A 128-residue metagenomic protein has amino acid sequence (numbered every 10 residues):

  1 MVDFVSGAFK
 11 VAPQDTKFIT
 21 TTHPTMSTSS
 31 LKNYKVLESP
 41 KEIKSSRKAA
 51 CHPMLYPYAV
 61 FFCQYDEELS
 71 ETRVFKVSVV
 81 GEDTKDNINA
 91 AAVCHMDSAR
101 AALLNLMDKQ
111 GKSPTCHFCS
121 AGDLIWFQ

Functional and structural regions predicted by a protein language model:
M1-Q128: Folded, disulfide-stabilized extracellular/luminal domains of secretory-pathway proteins
